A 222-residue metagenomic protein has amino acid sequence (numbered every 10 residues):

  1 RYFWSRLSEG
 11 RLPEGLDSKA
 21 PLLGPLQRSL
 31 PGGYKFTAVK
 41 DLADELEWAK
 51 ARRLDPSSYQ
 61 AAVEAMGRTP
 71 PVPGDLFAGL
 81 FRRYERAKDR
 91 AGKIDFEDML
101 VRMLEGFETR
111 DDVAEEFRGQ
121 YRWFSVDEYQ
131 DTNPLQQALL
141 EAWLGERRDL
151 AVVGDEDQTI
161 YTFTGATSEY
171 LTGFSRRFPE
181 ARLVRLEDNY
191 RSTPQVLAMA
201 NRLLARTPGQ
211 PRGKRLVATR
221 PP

Functional and structural regions predicted by a protein language model:
R1-S58, T172, L216: Conserved P-loop NTPase-based nucleic-acid remodeling module centered on helicase motor cores
R6, W143, R177: Conserved catalytic core of Hanks-type protein kinase domains
R6-G10, L26-G33, A49, M66 (+4 more regions): Alpha-helix C-capping/helix-to-loop hinge sites
E9-L12, Q158-R220: Conserved coupling/interface region of RecA-like P-loop/ASCE motor cores
S29, Y34-V39, G67, G74 (+4 more regions): Hydrophobic/basic alpha-helical segments enriched in Actinobacteria
L46, R68-G173, R185-Q195: Conserved helicase NTPase motor core
W48-D75, G79, V217: A contiguous, low-structure linker/loop signature
K50-Y59, K93, R148, L204-L216: Proline-centered turn/helix-capping motifs that create local helix->coil transitions or kinks
